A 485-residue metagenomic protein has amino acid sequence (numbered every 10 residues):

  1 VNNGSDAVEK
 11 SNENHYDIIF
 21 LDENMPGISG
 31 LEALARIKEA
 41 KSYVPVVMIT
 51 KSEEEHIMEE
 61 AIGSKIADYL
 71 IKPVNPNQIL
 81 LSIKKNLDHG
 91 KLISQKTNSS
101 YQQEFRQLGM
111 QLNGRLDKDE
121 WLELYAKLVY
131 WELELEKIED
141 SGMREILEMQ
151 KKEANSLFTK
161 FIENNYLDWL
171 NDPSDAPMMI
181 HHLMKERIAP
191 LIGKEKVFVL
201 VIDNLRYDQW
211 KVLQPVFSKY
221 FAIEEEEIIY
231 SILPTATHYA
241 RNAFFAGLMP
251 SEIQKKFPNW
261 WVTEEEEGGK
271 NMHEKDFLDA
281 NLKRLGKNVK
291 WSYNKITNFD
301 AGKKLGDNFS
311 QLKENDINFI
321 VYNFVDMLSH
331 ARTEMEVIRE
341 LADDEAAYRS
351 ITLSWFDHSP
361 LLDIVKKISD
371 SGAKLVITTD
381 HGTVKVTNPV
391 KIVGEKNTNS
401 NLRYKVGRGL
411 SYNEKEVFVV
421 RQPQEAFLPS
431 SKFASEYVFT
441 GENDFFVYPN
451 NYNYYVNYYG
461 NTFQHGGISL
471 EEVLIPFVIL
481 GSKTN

Functional and structural regions predicted by a protein language model:
V1-N2, K10: Short hydrophobic/Thr-rich beta-strand motif most characteristic of the beta2 strand and flanking loop of CheY-like
N3-D6, S29-E32: Acidic catalytic/metal-coordinating carboxylates
H15-F20: Active-site beta3 strand of CheY-like receiver
N24, M48, E59, D68 (+2 more regions): Feature captures the catalytic ectodomains and active-site-proximal regions of enzymes that hydrolyze or transfer
P26, T50, K72: The feature encodes the CheY-like receiver
E32, E53-D68: Alpha4 helix (beta4-alpha4-beta5 surface) of REC/receiver domains from two-component response regulators
Y43-E53: A short, hydrophobic beta-strand element within the central beta-sheet of small alpha/beta folds
H56, V74-I83: C-terminal output helix
